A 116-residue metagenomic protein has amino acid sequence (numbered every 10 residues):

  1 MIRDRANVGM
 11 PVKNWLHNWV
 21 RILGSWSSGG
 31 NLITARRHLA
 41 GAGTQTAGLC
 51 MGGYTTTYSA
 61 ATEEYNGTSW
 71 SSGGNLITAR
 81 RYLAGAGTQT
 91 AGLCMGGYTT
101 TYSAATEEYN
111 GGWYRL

Functional and structural regions predicted by a protein language model:
M1-L116: Polar, enzyme-active/binding microenvironments
